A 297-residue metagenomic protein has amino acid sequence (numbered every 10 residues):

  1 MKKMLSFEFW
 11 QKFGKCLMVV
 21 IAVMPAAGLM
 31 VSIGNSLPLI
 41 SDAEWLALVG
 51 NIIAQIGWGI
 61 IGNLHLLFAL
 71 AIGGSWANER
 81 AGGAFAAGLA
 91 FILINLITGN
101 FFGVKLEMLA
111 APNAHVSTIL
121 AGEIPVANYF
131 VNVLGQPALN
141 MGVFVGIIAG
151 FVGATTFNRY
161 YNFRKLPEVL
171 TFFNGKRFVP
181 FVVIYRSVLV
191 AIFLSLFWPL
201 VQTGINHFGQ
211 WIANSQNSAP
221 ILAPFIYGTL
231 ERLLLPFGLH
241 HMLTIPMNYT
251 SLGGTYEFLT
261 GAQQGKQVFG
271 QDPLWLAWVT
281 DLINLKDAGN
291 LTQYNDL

Functional and structural regions predicted by a protein language model:
S6-N174: Early transmembrane hairpin of solute transport permeases
K15-L17, A138-V145, P180, I184 (+7 more regions): Hydrophobic alpha-helical transmembrane segments
M18-A26, H65, A69, V179-R186 (+3 more regions): Hydrophobic alpha-helical transmembrane segments of multipass membrane transporters and ion channels, focusing on
V31, I94-G103, R186-P199, A223: Hydrophobic alpha-helical segments and their helix-loop junctions in multi-pass secondary transporters
W45, G59-N63, N140-F144, G175-F181 (+2 more regions): Membrane-interfacial loop-to-helix junctions in multi-pass transporters
V133-N140, V152-G153, F157-S187, I192-N217: Membrane-interface helix-loop-helix junctions at boundaries between adjacent transmembrane segments
A191, W198-L274: Aromatic-rich transmembrane-lumenal/periplasmic boundary elements in polytopic membrane proteins
L259-L297: Helix-loop-helix junctions within the multi-pass membrane cores of secondary transporters/permeases
